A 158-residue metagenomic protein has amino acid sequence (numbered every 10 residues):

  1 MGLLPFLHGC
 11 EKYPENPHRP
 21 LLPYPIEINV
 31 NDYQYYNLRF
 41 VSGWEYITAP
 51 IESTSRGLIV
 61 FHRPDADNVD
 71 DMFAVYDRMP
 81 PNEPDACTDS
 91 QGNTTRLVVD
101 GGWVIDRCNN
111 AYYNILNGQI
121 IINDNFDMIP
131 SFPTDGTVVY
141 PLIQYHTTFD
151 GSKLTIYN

Functional and structural regions predicted by a protein language model:
M1-C10: Sec-dependent bacterial lipoprotein signal peptides
Y13-V99, Y113-N117, M128-P130, Y140-N158: N-terminal pre-ligand scaffold of iron-sulfur
P80, I105-D106: Short cysteine-rich clusters marking metal-coordination/redox-active sites
N109: Detector for the c-type heme attachment site
D135-V138: Short Gly/Pro-enriched turn/cap motifs at secondary-structure boundaries
